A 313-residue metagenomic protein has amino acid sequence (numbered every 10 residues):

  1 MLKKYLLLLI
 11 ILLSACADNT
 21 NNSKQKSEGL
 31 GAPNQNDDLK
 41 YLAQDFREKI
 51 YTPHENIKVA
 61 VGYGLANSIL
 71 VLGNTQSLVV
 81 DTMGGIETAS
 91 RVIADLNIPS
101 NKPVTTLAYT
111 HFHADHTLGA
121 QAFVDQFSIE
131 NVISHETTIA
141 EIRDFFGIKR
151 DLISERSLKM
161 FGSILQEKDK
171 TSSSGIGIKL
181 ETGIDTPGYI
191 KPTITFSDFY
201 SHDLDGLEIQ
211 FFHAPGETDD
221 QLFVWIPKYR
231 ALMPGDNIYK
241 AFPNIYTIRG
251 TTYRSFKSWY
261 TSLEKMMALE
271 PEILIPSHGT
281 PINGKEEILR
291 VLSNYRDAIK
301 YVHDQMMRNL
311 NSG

Functional and structural regions predicted by a protein language model:
L2-L8: Sec-dependent signal peptide recognition, specifically the positively charged N-region followed immediately by
L13-A15: C-terminal motif of bacterial Sec signal peptides marking the signal peptidase cleavage site
T20-K40, R150-D151, I164-T171, E181 (+2 more regions): Accessory terminal helices/loops
D45, T75-Q76, E87-S134, E270: Active-site metal-binding motif and surrounding structural segment of the metallo-beta-lactamase
R47-I98, F223-I226, R230-D236: Conserved beta-strand hairpin/beta-sheet module of binuclear metal-dependent hydrolase folds, prominently
S77, G84, I190, S201-D203 (+1 more regions): Metallo-beta-lactamase
T138-R143, K240: Short gly/pro/ser/thr-enriched loop/turn and capping motifs at secondary-structure boundaries
R143-H213, S258-E270: Metallo-beta-lactamase
